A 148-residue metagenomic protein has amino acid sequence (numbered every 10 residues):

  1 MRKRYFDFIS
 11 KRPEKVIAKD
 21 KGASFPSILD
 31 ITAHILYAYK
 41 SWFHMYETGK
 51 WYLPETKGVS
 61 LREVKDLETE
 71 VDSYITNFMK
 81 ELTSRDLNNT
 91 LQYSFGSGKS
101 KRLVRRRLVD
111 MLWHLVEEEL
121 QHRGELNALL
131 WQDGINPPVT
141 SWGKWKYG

Functional and structural regions predicted by a protein language model:
K3-F6, V16-T56, S97-G148: Short, contiguous alpha-helical
R4, F8, Y74-E81, E125: Solvent-exposed, charged/polar functional surfaces in cytosolic regulatory/catalytic domains
P13, L87, P138: Glycine-rich, flexible loop/turn motifs
E14-L29, D66-M79, S94: Short charge-dense sequence patches
G49-N88: Helix-adjacent hinge/juxtasegments
S84-K99: Carboxylate-rich helix-loop segments that flank metal/cofactor sites and access channels in metalloenzymes
